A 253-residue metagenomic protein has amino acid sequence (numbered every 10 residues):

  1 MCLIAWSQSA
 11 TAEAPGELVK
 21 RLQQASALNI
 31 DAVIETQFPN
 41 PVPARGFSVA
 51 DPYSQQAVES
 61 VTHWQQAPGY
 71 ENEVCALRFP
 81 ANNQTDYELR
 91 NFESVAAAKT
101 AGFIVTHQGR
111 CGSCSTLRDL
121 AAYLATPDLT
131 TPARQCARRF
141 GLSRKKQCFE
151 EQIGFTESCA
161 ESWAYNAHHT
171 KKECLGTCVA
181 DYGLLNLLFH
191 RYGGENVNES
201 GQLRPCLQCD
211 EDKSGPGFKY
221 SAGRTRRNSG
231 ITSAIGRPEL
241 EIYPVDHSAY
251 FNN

Functional and structural regions predicted by a protein language model:
M1-A5: Bacterial N-terminal signal peptides
W6-A10: Intrinsically disordered, low-complexity segments enriched in Ser/Pro/Gly/Ala and basic residues
T11-N253: General marker for long, soluble alpha-helical cores
